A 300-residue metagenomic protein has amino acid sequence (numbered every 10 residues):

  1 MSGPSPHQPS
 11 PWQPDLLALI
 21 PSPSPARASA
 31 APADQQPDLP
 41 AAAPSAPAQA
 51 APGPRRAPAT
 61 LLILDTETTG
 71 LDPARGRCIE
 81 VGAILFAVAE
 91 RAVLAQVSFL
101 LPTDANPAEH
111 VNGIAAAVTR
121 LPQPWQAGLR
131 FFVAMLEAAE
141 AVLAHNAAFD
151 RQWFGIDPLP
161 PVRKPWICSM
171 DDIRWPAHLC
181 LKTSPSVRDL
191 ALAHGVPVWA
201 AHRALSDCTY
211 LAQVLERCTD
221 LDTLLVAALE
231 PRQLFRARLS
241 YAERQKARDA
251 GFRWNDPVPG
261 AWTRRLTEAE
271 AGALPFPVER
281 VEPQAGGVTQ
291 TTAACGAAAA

Functional and structural regions predicted by a protein language model:
S2-G53, V214-A300: Acidic two-metal-ion nuclease catalytic site recognized across multiple nuclease folds, prominently DnaQ/RNase D-T
P11, D15-P25, S29-K164, S184-H202: Conserved non-catalytic scaffold segment of RNase H-like nuclease domains
G128, Y210-L211, L266: Short Asp/Glu-rich motifs
V162-P176: Conserved beta-strand -> loop -> alpha-helix junction used to position metal-binding or nucleic-acid-contacting
L179: Catalytic phosphate/metal-binding cores of nucleic-acid and nucleotide-processing enzymes, i.e., regions that mediate
L205-E216: Acidic, divalent-metal-coordinating active-site segment for phosphoryl/phosphodiester hydrolysis, typified by short
